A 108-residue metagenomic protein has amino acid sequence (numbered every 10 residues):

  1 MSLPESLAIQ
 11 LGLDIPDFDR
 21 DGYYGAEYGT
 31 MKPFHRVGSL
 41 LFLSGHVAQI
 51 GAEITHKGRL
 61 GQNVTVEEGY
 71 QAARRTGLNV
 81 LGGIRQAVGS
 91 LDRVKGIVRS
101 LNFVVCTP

Functional and structural regions predicted by a protein language model:
M1-V98, P108: N-terminal presequence-like segments and the immediate start of the first folded domain
